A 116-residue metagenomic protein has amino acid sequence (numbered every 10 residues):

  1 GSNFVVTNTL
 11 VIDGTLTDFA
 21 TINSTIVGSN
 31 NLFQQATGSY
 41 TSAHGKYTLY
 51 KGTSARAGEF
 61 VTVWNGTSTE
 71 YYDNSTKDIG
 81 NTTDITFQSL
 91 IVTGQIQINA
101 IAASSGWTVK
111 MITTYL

Functional and structural regions predicted by a protein language model:
G1-N31, A36-Y40: Intrinsic low-complexity, repeat-rich intrinsically disordered segments enriched in small/flexible residues
G1-T9, G58-F60, I85-Q88: Parallel beta-helix/beta-solenoid repeats that form elongated, surface-exposed shafts/blades used for receptor binding
F4, S68-T69, G94-Q97: Hydrophobic residues embedded in beta-strands of well-ordered beta-sheets
V6, K51-A57, A103-K110: Short, surface-exposed beta-strand/loop "edge" segments at domain boundaries and coil↔beta transitions
T9-V11, K46-T48, V61, N99-I101 (+1 more regions): Residue-level recognition of well-ordered beta-strand positions that form the cores of beta-sheet-rich folds across
N31-G66: Beta-rich globular "head" domains
V63-T82: Terminal beta-strand-rich extracellular "head" domains that mediate receptor/glycan or other ligand binding
D78-L116: Low-complexity intrinsically disordered segments
